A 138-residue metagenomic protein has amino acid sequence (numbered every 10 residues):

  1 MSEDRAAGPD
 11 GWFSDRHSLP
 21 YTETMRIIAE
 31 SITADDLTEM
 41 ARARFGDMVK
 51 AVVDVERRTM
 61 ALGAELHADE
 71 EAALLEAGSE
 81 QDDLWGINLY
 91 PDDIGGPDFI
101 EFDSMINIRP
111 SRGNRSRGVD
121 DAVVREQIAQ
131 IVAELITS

Functional and structural regions predicted by a protein language model:
M1-T24: N-terminal amphipathic/basic-hydrophobic helices that include classical n-h-c signal peptides and signal-anchor
I27: Active-site acidic/histidine clusters and adjacent loop/turn architecture that either coordinate catalytic ions
S31-A73: Negatively charged, low-complexity tracts enriched in Asp/Glu with abundant Ser/Thr
T33-A41, P110-D121: Short histidine-centered catalytic/ligand-binding loop motif
K50, D82, V123: Short, well-structured alpha-helical interface segments that form or flank functional binding sites
G63-F99: Amphipathic, interaction-prone secondary-structure segments
P91-V119: Intrinsically disordered, low-complexity regulatory segments enriched in Ser/Thr/Pro and charged residues
R117-S138: Well-ordered alpha/beta subsegment
